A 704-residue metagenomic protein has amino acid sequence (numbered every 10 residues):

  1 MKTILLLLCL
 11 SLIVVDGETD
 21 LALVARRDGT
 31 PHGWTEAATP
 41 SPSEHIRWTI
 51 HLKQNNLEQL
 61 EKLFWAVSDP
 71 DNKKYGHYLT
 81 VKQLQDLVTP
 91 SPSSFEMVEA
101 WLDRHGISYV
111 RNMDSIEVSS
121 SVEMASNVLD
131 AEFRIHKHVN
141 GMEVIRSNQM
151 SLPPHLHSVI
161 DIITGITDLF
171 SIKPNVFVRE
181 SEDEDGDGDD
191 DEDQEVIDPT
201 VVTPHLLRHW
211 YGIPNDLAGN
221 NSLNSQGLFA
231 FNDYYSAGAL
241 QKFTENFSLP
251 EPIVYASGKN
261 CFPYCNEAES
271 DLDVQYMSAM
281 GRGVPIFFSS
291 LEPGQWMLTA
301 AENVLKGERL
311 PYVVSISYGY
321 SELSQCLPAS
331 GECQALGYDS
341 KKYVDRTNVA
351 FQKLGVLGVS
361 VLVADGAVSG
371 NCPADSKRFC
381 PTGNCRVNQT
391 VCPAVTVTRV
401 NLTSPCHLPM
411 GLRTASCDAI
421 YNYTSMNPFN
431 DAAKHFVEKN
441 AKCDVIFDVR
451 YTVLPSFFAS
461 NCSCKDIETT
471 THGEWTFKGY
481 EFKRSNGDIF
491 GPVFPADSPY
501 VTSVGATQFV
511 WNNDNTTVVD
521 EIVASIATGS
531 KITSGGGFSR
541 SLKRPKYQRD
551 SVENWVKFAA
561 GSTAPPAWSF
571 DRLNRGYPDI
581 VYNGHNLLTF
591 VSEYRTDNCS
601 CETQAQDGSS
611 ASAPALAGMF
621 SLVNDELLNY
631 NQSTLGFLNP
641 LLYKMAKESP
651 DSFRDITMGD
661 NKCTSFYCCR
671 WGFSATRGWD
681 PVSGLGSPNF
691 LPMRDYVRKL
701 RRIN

Functional and structural regions predicted by a protein language model:
K2-G17: Cleavable N-terminal signal peptides of Sec/SRP-targeted secreted and luminal proteins
E18-N112, E117, V122-P393, N401-G411 (+6 more regions): Substrate-binding/charge-relay-adjacent region of secreted/lumenal peptidase catalytic domains
L84, A394-F482: Extracellular/cell-surface secretome signature
I253, F287-F288, L362-V363, S503-A506 (+3 more regions): Acidic/polar loop patches that form or flank catalytic/metal-binding clefts of enzymes that bind anionic ligands
A374, P499, S503-R544: Polar, glycine-rich mid-to-C-terminal structural blocks that act as macromolecule-binding/assembly scaffolds
P578, A613-S621: Feature representing long, continuous alpha-helical segments
F620, N624-P681, R701-N704: An often Trp-containing, charged/polar helix-loop segment at the C-terminal end of enzyme catalytic cores
